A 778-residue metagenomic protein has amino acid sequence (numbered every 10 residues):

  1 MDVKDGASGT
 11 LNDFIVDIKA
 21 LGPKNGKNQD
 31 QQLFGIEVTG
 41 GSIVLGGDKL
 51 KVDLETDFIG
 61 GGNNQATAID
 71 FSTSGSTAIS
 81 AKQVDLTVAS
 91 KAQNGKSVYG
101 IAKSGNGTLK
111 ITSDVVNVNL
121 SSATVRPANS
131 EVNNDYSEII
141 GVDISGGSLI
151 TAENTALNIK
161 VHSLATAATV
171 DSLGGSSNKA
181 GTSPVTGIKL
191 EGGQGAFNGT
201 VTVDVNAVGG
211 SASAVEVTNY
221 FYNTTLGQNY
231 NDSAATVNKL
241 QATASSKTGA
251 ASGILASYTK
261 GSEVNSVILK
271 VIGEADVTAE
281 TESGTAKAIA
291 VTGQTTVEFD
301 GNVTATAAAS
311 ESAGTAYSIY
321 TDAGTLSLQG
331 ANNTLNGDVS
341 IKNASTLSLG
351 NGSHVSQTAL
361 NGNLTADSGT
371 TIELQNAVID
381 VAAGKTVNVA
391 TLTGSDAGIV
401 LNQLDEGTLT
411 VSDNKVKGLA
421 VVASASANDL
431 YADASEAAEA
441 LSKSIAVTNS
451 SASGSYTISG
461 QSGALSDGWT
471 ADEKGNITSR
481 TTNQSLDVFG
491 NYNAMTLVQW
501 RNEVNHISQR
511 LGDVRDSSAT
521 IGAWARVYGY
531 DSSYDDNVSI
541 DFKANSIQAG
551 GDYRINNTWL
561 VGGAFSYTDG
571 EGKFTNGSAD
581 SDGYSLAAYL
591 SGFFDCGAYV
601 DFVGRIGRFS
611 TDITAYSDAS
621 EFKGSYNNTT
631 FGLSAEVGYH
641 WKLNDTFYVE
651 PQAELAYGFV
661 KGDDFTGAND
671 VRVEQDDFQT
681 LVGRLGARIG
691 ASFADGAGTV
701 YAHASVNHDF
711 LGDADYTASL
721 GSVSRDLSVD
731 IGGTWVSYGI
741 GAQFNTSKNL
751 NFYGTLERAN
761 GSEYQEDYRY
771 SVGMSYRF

Functional and structural regions predicted by a protein language model:
M1-K4, I15-G40, K51-S76, D85-T108 (+10 more regions): Extracellular beta-strand/beta-solenoid scaffold signature
L11-F14, S42-G47, K51, K82 (+1 more regions): Parallel beta-helix/beta-solenoid
K24, S163, S177-S183, F221-T225 (+11 more regions): Primarily extracellular Gram-negative trimeric autotransporter adhesin
D143, N158-K160, A212, T218 (+11 more regions): C-terminal low-complexity, acidic/polar tails when present
I254, V339, D413-K415, A525 (+2 more regions): Residue-level detector of buried hydrophobic side-chain packing in well-ordered secondary-structure elements
T334-E436: Extracellular beta-strand/loop-rich repeat segments of large surface/secreted proteins
A383, S395-G550: Outer-membrane translocation/initiation segment of Type V secreted surface proteins
T520, R526-F778: Membrane translocator/pore-forming domains, dominated by Gram-negative outer-membrane beta-barrels
